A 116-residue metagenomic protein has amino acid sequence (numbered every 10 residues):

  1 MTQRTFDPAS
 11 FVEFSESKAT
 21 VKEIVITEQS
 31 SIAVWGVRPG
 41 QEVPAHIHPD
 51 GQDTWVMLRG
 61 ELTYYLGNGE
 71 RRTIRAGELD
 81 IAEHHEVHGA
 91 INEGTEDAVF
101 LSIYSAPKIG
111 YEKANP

Functional and structural regions predicted by a protein language model:
M1-A33, P44-A45, I81, E112-P116: A short, N-terminal "cap"/entry segment at the start of jelly-roll beta-barrel domains of the cupin/DSBH fold
Q29, D50, G69, T95-E96: Short strand-connecting beta-turns/loops that link adjacent beta-strands
G36-R38, I47-Y64: Short, conserved beta-strand element in jelly-roll/cupin
A45, Y64-Y65, A82, H88-G94: Short beta-strand His + acidic residue motifs that chelate non-heme Fe in jelly-roll/DSBH and cupin folds
T54, I81, E96-Y111: A short hydrophobic beta-strand segment most commonly corresponding to one strand of the jelly-roll/cupin
N68-H84: Short acidic-glycine-tyrosine-enriched beta hairpin
